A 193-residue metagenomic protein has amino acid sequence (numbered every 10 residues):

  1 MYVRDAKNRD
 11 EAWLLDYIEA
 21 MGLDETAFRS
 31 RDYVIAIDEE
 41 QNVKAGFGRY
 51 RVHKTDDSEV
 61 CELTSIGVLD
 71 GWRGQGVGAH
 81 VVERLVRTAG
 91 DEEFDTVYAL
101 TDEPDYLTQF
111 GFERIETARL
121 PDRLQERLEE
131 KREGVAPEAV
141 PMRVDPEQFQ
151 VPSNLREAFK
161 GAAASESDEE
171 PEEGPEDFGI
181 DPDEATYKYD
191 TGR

Functional and structural regions predicted by a protein language model:
M1-Y2, D91-V97: Short active-site oxyanion
V3-G67: A conserved beta-strand-loop-helix scaffold within acyl/acetyltransferase catalytic domains
R9, T101-D102: Short beta->alpha linker loops
D38-N42, G71, D145-F149: Short loop segments at secondary-structure junctions
L63, V97-L100: Conserved hydrophobic beta-strand within the GNAT/NAT acetyltransferase core sheet that lines the active-site cleft
V68, G74-G90, A99: Conserved acetyl-CoA-binding loop-helix of GNAT-fold acetyltransferases
D102-D105, Q109-R193: Terminal substrate-recognition subdomain of acyl/acetyltransferases
